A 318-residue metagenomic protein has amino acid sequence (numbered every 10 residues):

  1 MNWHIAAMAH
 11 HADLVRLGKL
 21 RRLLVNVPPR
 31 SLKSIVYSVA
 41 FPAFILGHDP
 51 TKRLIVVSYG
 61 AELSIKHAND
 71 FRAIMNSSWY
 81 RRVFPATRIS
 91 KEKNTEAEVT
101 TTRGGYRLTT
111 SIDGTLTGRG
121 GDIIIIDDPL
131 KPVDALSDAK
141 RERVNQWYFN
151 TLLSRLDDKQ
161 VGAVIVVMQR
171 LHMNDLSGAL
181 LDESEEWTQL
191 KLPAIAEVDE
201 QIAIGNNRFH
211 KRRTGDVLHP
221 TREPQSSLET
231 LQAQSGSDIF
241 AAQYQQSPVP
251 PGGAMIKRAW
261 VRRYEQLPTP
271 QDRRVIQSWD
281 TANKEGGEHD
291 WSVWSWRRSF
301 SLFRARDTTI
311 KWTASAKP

Functional and structural regions predicted by a protein language model:
M1-R22, D280: Pre-P-loop entry segment of helicase/translocase ATPase cores
L20-F41: Walker A/P-loop
V57-D113: Conserved nucleotide-state-sensing and coupling region of NTP-binding domains
E96-T151: Conserved RecA-like ASCE ATPase "motif II neighborhood" in helicase/translocase motors
L136, Q146-E200: Replace "adjacent to P-loop NTPase cores in ATP/GTP-dependent enzymes" with "adjacent to NTP-binding cores
G205-T281: ATPase catalytic-site recognition across NTP-hydrolyzing enzymes
W279-S292: An active-site-proximal beta-strand-loop segment
S295-P318: Nucleic-acid-processing active sites and adjacent nucleic-acid-binding tracks, predominantly divalent metal-dependent
